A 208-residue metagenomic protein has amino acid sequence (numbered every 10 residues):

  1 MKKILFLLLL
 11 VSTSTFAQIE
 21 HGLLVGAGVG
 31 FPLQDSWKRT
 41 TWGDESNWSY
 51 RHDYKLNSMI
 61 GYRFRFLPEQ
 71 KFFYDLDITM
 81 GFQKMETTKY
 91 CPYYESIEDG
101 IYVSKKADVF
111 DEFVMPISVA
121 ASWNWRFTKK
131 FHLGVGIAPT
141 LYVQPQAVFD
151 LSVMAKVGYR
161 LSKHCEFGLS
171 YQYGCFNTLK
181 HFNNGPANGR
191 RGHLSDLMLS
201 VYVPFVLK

Functional and structural regions predicted by a protein language model:
K3-T13: Sec-dependent N-terminal signal peptides
I19, H52-I60, F72, D111-I117 (+2 more regions): Residues that define the transmembrane beta-barrel architecture of outer-membrane proteins
H21-A27, Y74-I78, L133-I137, A155-V157 (+2 more regions): Membrane-embedded beta-strand positions of outer-membrane beta-barrel proteins
L24, G28, Y159-R160, R191-K208: Outer-membrane beta-barrel "beta-signal"
A27-L33, M80-E86, P139-V143, Y171-N177 (+1 more regions): Transmembrane beta-strands of outer-membrane beta-barrel pores
F31, F64-P68, W123-W125, Y159-L161 (+2 more regions): Residue-level signature of outer-membrane beta-barrel architecture
L33-H52, F82-V114, V143-Q144, T178-L194: Flexible, solvent-exposed loop segments that connect beta-strands
Q70-Y74, K130-L133, K163-L169, C175 (+1 more regions): Repeated loop/turn-to-beta-strand initiation elements of outer-membrane beta-barrel proteins
